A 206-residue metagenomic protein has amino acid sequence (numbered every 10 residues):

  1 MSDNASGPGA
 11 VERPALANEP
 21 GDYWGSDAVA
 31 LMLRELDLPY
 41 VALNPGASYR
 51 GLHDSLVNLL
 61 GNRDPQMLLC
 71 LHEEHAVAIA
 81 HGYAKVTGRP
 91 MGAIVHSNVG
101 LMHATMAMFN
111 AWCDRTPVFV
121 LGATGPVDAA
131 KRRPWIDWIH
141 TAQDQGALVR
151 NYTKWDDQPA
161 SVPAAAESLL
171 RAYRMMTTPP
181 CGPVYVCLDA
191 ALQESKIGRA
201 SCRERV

Functional and structural regions predicted by a protein language model:
S2-R205: N-terminal alpha/beta PP-like core and its mobile active-site loop of ThDP/TPP-dependent enzymes
